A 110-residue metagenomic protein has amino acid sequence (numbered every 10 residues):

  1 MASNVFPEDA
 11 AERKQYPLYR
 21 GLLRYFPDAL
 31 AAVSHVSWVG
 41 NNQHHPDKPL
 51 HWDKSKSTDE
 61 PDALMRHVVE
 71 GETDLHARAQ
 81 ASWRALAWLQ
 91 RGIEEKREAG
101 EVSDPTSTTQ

Functional and structural regions predicted by a protein language model:
M1-Q110: Intrinsically disordered, low-complexity regulatory regions that flank transcription factor DNA-binding cores
